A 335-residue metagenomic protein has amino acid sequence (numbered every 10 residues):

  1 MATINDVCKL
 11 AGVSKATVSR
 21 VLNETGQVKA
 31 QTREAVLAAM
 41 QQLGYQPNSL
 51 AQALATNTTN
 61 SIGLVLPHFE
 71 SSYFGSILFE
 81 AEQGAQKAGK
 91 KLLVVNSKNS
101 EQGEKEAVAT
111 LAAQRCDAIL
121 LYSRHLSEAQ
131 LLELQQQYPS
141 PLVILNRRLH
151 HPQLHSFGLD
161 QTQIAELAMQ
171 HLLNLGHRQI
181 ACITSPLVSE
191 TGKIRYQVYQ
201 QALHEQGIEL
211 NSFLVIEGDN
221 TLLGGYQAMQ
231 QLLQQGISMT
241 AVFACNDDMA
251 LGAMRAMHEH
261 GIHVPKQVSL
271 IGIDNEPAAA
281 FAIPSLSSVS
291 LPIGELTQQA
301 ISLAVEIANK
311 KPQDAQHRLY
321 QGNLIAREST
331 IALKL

Functional and structural regions predicted by a protein language model:
M1-T3, Q41-F79, K87-K90, N99 (+1 more regions): N-terminal helix-turn-helix/winged-helix DNA-binding helices and compositionally similar short basic alpha-helical
M1-T59, K334: N-terminal helix-turn-helix DNA-binding module of bacterial transcription factors
T17-R20, L54-E70, E80, H171 (+1 more regions): Short beta-strand segments enriched in small/hydrophobic residues
Q42, Q83-K90, A109, Q136-L335: Bacterial carbohydrate/catabolite-sensing allosteric modules
Q42-N48, Q102, S123-H125, M254: Short gly/ser/thr-rich secondary-structure transition/capping motifs
S49-L50, G103-A107, A129-L131, G224 (+1 more regions): Short acidic active-site motifs
Q83-A129: Central regulatory/effector-binding core of bacterial HTH transcription factors
